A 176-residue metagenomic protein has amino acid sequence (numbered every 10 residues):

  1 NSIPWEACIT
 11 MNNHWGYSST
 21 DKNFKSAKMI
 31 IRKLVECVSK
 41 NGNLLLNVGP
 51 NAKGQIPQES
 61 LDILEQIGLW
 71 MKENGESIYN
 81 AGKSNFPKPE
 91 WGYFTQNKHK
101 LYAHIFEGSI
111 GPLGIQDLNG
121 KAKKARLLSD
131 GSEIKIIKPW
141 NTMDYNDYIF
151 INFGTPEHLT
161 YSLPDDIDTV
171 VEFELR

Functional and structural regions predicted by a protein language model:
N1-R176: Mature catalytic domains of secreted/periplasmic carbohydrate-active enzymes
